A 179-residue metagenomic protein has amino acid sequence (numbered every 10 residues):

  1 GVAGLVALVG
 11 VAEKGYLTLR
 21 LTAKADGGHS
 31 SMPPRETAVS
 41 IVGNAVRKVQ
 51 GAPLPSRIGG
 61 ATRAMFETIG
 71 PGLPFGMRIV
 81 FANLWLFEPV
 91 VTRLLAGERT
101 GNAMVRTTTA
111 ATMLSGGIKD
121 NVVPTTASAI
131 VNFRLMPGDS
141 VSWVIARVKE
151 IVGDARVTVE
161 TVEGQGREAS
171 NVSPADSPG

Functional and structural regions predicted by a protein language model:
G1-A12, Y16-G179: Metal-dependent amide/peptide-bond hydrolase catalytic core, centered on the "pita-bread" metallohydrolase fold
